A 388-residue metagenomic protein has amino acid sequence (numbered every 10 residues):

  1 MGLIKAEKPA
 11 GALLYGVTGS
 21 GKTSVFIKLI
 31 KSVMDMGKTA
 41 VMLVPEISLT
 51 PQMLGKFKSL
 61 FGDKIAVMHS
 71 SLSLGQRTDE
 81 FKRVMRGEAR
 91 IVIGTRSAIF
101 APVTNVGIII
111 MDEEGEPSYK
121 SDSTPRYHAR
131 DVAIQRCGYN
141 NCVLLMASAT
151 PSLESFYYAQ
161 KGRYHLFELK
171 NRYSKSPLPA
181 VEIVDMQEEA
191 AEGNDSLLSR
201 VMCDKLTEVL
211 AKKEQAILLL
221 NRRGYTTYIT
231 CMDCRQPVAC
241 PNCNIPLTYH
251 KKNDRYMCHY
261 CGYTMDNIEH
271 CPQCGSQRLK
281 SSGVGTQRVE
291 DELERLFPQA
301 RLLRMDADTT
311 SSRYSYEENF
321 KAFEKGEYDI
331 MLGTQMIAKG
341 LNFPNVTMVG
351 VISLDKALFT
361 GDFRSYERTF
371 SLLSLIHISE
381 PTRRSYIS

Functional and structural regions predicted by a protein language model:
M1-K5: Pre-Walker A adenine-sensing motif
K8-L375, S379, R383-S388: Inter-lobe coupling/hinge segments of SF2-like helicase ATPases
